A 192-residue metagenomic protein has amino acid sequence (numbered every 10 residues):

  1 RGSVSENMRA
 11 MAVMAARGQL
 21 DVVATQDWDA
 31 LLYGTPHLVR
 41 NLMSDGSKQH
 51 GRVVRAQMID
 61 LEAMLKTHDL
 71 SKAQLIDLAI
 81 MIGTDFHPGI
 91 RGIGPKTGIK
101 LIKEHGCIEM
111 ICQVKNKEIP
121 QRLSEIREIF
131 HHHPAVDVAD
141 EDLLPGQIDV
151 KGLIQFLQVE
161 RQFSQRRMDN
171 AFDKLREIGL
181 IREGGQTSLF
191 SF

Functional and structural regions predicted by a protein language model:
R1-E6: A charged nuclease-like catalytic/ligand-binding cleft shared by nucleic-acid processing domains
V13-A16, K103: Solvent-exposed polar/charged
A15-G18, V23-D85: Long, highly charged, low-complexity intrinsically disordered interaction regions that mediate electrostatic DNA/RNA
R55-F192: Non-catalytic nucleic-acid-binding/docking modules located in mid-to-C-terminal regions of nucleic-acid enzymes
